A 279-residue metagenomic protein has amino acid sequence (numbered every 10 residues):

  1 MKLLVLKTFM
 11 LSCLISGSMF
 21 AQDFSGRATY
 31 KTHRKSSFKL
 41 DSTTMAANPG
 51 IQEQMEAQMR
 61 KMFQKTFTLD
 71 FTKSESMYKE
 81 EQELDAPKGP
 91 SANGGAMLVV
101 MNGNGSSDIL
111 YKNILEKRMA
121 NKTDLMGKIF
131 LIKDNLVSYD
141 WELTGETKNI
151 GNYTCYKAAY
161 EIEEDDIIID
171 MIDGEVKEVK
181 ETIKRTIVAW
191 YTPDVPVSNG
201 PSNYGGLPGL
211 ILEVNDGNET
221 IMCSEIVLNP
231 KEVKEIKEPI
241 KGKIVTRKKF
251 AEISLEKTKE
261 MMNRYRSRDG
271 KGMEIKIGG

Functional and structural regions predicted by a protein language model:
M1-Y30, G279: Bacterial Sec-dependent N-terminal signal peptides
D23-G279: Extended soluble regions of mature proteins
